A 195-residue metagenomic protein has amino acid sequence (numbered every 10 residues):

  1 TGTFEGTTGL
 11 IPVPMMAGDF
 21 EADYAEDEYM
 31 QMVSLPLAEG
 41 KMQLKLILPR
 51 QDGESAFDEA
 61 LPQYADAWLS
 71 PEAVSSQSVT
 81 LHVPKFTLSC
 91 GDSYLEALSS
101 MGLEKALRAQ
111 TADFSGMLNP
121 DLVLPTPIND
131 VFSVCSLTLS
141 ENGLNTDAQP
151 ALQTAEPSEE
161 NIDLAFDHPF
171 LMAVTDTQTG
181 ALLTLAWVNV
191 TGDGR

Functional and structural regions predicted by a protein language model:
T1-R195: Mature hydrolase/peptidase catalytic cores and their serpin-fold inhibitory cores, especially in secreted
